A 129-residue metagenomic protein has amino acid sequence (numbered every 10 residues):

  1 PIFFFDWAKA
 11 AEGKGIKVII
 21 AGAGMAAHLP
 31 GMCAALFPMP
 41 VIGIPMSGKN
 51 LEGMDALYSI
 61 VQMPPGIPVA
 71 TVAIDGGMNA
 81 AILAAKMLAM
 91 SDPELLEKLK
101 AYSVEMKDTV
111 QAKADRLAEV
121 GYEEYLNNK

Functional and structural regions predicted by a protein language model:
P1-I2, A23-M32, L51-M54, G77-A81: Short glycine/serine/threonine-rich phosphate/pyrophosphate-binding segments that cradle anionic phosphate groups
F3, A21, P40, S59-I60 (+1 more regions): Residue-level recognition of specific faces of alpha-helices
W7-P45: Glycine-rich phosphate-binding loop
L29, C33-A73: Long, charge-patterned amphipathic alpha-helical coiled-coil/hairpin "stalk" segments used as oligomerization
M54-K129: C-terminal binding/interaction regions
